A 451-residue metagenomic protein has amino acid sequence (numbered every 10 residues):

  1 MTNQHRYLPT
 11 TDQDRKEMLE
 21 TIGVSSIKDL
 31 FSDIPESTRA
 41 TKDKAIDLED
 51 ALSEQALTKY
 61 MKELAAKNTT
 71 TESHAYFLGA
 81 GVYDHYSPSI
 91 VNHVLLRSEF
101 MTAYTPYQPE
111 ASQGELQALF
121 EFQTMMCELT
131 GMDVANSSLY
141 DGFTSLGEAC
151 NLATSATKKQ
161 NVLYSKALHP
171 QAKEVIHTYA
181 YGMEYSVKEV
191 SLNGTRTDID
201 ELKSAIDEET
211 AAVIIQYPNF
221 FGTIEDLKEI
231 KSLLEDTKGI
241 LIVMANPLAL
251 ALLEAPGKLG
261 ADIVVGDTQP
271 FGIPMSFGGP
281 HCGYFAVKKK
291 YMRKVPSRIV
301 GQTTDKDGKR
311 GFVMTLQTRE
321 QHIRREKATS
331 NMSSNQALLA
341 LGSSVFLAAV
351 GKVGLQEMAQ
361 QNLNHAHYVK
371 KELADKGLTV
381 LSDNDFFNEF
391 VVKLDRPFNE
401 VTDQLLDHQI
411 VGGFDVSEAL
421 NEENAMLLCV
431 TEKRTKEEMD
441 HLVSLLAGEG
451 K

Functional and structural regions predicted by a protein language model:
M1-A40: Compact, charge-rich alpha-helical regulatory domains located at protein termini
Q4-L8, E20, D47-A51, P109-S112 (+15 more regions): Hydrophobic alpha-helical scaffolding
E36, A40-F120: N-terminal entrance/gating region of PLP-dependent enzymes' catalytic architecture
T41, R97-P109, C127-M132, T157-K158 (+5 more regions): Gly-rich Lys/Arg/Thr-decorated short loops/hinges at beta-loop-alpha junctions or inter-strand turns that position
Y107-A111, E128-G147: Short loop-beta-helix segment that forms the pyridoxal 5′-phosphate
T144-K309, K376-G377, L381, V392 (+3 more regions): Conserved PLP-enzyme active-site core in the AAT-like
F271-K376, V380-D383: Active-site C-terminal subdomain of aminotransferase-like
V353-L442: Conserved C-terminal alpha-helix-loop-beta "cap" of PLP-dependent enzymes that closes/shapes the active-site mouth
